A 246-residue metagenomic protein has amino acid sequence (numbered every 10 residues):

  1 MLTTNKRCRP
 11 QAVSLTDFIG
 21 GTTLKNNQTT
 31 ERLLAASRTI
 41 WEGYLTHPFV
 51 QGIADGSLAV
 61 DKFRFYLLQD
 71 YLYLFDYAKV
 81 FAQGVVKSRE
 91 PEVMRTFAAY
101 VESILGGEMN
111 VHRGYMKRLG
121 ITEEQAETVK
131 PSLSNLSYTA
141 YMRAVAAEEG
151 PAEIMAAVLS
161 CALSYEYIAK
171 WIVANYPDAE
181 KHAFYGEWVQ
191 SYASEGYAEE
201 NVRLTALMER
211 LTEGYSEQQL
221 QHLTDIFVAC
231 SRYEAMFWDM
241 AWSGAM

Functional and structural regions predicted by a protein language model:
R32, E92-E199, V228, R232: Active-site-proximal alpha-helical scaffolds that flank and shape metal-associated catalytic sites
L34-L58, Y77, T205-G214: Short alpha-helical hairpin
R38-G43, S57-K87, G107, A156-E166 (+1 more regions): Alpha-helical bundle segments that constitute or directly flank the non-heme di-iron/ferroxidase center
S194-F227: Long amphipathic all-alpha helical oligomerization modules
H222-M246: Acidic, carboxylate-rich catalytic segments that either coordinate divalent cations
